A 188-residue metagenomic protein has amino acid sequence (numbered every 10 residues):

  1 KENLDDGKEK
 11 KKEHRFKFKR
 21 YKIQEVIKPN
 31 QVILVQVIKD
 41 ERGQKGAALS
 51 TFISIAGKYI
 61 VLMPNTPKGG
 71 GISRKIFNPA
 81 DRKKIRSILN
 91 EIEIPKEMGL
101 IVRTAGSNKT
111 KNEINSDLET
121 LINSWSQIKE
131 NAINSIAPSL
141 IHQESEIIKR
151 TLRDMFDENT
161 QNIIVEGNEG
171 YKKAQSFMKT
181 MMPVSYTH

Functional and structural regions predicted by a protein language model:
K1-Y186: Single-stranded RNA-binding surfaces
